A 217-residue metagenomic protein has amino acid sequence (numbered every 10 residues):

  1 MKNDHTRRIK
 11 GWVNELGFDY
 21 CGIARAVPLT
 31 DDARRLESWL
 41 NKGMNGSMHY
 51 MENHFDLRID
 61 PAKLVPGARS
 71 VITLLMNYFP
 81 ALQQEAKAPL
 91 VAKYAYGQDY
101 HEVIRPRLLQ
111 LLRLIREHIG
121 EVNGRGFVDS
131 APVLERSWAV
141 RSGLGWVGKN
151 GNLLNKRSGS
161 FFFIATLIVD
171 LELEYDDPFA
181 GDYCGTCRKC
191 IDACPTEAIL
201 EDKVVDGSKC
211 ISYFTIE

Functional and structural regions predicted by a protein language model:
M1-Y183: Auxiliary alpha/beta "docking" domains used to position bulky ligands
P28, K189-T215: Iron-sulfur cluster-binding cysteine motifs and their immediate structural context in ferredoxin-like electron-transfer
